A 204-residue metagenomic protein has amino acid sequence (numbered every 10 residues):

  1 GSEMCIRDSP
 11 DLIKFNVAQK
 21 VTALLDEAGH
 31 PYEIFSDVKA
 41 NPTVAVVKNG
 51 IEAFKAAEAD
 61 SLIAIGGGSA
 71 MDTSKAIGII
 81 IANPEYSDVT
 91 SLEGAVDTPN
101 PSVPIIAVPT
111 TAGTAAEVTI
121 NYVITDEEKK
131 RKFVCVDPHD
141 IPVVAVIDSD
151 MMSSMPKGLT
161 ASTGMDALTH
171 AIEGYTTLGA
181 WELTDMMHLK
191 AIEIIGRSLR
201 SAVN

Functional and structural regions predicted by a protein language model:
G1-C5: Short, small-residue-biased leader/transition segments that mark boundaries at the very start of proteins
I6-S9, E33-S36, L62-I65, I106: Short glycine-rich or small-residue beta-strand-to-loop segments that form or flank ligand, phosphate, metal/Fe-S
R7-A28: Glycine-rich phosphate/diphosphate-binding loop of Rossmann-like nucleotide-binding domains
V17-V21, P31, V46-G50, K55-E58 (+4 more regions): General structural feature for long, well-ordered alpha-helical segments within catalytic domains of soluble enzymes
I34-V44: Short beta->alpha junction loops
A45-I147: Glycine/threonine-rich beta-strand-loop-alpha-helix active-site module that forms ligand/phosphate-binding
N121-N204: Carboxylate- and glycine-rich phosphate/diphosphate-binding segment that chelates Mg2+/Mn2+
